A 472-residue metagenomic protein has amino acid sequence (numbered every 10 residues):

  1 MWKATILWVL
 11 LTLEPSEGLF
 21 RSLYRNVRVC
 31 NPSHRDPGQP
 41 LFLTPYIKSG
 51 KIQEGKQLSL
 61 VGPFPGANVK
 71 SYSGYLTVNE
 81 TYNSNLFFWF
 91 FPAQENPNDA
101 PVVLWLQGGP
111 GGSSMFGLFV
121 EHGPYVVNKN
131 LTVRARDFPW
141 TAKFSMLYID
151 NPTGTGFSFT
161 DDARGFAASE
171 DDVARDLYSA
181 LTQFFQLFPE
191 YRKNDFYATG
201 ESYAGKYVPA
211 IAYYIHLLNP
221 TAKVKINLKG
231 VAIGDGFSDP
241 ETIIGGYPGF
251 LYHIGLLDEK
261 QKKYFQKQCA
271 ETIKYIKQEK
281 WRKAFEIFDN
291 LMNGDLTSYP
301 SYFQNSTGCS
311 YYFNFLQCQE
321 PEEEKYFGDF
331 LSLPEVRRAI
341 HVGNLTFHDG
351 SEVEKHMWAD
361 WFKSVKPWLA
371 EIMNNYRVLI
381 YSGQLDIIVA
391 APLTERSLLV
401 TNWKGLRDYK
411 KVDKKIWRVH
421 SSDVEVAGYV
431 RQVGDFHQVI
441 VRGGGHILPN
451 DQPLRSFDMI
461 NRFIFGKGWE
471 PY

Functional and structural regions predicted by a protein language model:
M1-Y472: Terminal and linker regions of secretory-pathway proteins
